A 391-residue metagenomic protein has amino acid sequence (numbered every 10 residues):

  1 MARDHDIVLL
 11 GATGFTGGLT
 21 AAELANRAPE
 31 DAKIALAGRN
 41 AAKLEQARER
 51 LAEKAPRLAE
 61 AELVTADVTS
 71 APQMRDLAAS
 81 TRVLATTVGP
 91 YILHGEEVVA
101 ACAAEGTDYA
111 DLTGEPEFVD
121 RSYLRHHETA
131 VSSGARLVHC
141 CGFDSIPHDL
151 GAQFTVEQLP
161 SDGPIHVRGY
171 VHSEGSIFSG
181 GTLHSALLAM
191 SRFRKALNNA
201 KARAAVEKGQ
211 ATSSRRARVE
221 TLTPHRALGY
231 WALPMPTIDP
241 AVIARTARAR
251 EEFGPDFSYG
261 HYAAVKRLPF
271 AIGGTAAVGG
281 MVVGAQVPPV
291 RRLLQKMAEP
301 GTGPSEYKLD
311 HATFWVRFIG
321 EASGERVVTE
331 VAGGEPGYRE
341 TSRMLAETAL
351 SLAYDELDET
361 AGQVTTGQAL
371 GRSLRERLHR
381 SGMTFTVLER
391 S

Functional and structural regions predicted by a protein language model:
D6, R82-V83, D108, V327-V328: Structural motif
D6-A25: N-terminal Rossmann NAD(P)H-binding glycine-rich loop of SDR-like oxidoreductase domains
K33-I34: Short beta-strand element of Class I
A37-A41, D67-V68: N-terminal Rossmann-fold cofactor-binding loop
A47-L58: Short, conserved SAM-binding/catalytic segment of Class I S-adenosyl-L-methionine-dependent methyltransferases
V64-V83, T87-L93: Conserved Rossmann-fold cofactor-binding substructure of NAD(P)-dependent oxidoreductases
P90-A205, I238, R245: Glycine-/Pro-rich loop/turn segments that contact NAD(P) or position catalytic residues in Rossmann-like domains
E157-S391: C-terminal catalytic/substrate-binding lobe primarily of soluble NAD(P)-dependent oxidoreductases
